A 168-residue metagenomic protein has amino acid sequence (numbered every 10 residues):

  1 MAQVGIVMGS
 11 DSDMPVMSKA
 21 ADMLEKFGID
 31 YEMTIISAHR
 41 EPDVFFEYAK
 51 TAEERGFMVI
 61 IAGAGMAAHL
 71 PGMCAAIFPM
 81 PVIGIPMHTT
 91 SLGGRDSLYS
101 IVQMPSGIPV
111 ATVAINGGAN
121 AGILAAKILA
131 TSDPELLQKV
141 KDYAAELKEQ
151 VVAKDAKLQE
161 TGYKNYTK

Functional and structural regions predicted by a protein language model:
A2-Q3, I29-E32, M80, V102-V110: Glycine/charged-rich beta-loop-alpha catalytic/anionic-binding loops adjacent to active sites
A2-R40: Glycine-rich phosphate/diphosphate-binding loop of Rossmann-like nucleotide-binding domains
M8-P15, K19-A20, R95-K168: C-terminal binding/interaction regions
D13-M17, E41-F45, A64-M73, L92-R95 (+1 more regions): Short glycine/serine/threonine-rich phosphate/pyrophosphate-binding segments that cradle anionic phosphate groups
G28-M58, A156: Active-site rim loops that border cofactor/substrate pockets in soluble metabolic enzymes
Y31-M33, D43, M66, L158-T167: Acidic, glycine/proline-rich low-complexity segments that act as flexible tails and inter-domain linkers
Y48-P86: Glycine-rich phosphate-binding loop
I77-V102, S106: Glycine/small-residue-rich loop that forms an oxyanion/phosphate-binding "nest" at active or ligand-binding sites
